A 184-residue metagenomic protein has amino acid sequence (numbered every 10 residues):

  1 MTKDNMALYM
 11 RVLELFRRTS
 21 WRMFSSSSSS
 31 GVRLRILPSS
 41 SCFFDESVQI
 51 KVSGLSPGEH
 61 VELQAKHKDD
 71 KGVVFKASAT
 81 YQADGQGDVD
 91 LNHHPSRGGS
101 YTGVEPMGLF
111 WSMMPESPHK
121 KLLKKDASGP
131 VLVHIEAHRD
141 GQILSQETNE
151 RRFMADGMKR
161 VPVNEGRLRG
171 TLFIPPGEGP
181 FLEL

Functional and structural regions predicted by a protein language model:
M1-K3, F181-L184: Short intrinsically disordered, low-complexity coil segments enriched in acidic
M1-V32: N-terminal mitochondrial targeting presequence
V12-F16, F110, G170, L184: Generic detector of bulky aromatic hydrophobic side chains
R17, M23-S25, L37, L55 (+1 more regions): Aromatic-residue hotspot detector
R18-W21, S29-L34, S47-Q49, Y101-P106: A generic short-segment signal for beta-strand/edge and adjacent turn/coil regions
S30-H60, H67, K71-Q86, D90 (+1 more regions): N-terminal cap/lid segment of alpha/beta-hydrolase-fold proteins
A83-P118: Extended, solvent-exposed segments with strong compositional bias
